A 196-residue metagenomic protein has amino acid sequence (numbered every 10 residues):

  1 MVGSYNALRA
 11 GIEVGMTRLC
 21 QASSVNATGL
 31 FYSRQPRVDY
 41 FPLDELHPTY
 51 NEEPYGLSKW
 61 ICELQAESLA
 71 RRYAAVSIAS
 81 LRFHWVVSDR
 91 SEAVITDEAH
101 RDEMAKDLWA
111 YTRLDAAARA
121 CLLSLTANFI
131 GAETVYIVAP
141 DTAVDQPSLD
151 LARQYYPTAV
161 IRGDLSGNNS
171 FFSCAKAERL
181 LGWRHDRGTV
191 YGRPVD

Functional and structural regions predicted by a protein language model:
Y5-E52: Conserved Rossmann-fold NAD(P)-dependent oxidoreductase catalytic core, especially the SDR/UDP-sugar
R9-V14, L69-A70, S124-L125: Hydrophobic pocket-lining residues that define ligand/cofactor binding sites across diverse proteins
S23, E63-S88: Conserved beta-loop-beta element that borders a ligand/cofactor-binding pocket
D39-P48, V86-A105, Q154-V160: A short C-terminal helix-loop "cap" of Rossmann-like NAD(P)-dependent dehydrogenase/epimerase domains
P54, S58-I61: Active-site helix of classical SDR
F83-D102, D107-E133: Alpha-helical substrate-binding/gating segment
D115-D196: C-terminal substrate-binding subdomain of Rossmann-fold SDR/epimerase-dehydratase oxidoreductases
